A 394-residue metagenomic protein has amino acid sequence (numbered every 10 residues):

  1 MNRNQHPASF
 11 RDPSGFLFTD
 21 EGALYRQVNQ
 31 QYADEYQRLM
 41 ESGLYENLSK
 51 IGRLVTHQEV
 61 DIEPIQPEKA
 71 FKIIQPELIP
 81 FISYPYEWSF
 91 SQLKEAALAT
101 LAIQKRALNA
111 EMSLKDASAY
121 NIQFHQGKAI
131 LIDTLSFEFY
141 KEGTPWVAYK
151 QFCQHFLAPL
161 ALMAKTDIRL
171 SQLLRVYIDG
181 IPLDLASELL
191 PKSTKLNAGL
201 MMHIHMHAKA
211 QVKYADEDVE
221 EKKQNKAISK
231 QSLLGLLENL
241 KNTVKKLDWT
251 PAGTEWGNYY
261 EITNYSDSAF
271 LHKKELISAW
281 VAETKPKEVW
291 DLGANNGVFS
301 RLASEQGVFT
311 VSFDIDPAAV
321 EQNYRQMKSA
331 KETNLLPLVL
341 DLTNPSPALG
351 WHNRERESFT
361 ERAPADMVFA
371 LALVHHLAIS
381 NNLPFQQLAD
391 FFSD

Functional and structural regions predicted by a protein language model:
S113, S118-A164: Catalytic activation segment of kinase domains across protein kinase-like and atypical kinase folds
K150-D248: N-terminal auxiliary segments of SAM/dcSAM-dependent transferases
K285-N295: Conserved class I S-adenosyl-L-methionine
N296-V308: Conserved SAM-binding loop of SAM-dependent methyltransferases across substrates and taxa, primarily the Class I
F309-D314: Conserved SAM-binding motif I beta-strand of class I
Y324-R362: S-adenosyl-L-methionine
F369: A conserved beta-strand element that flanks and buttresses the S-adenosyl-L-methionine
H376-F391: A short, conserved alpha-helix within the catalytic core of class I
